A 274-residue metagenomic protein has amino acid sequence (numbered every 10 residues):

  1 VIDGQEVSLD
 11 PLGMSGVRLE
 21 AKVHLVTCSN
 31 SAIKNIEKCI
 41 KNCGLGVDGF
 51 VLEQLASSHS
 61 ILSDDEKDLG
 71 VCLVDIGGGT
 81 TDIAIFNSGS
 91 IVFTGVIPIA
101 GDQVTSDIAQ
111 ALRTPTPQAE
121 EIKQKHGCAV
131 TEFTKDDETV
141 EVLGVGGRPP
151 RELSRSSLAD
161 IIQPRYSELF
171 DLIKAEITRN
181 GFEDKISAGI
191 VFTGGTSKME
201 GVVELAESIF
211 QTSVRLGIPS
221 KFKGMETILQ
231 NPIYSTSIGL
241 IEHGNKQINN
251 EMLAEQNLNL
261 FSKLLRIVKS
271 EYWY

Functional and structural regions predicted by a protein language model:
V1-L73, S90, G101, T114-I161 (+4 more regions): Nucleotide/phosphate-binding catalytic cleft detector across ATP-hydrolyzing and phosphate-transferring enzymes
C28, C128-V130, K185-I209: Glycine-rich phosphate-binding loops at beta-strand->alpha-helix junctions
K41, L62, D75, E168 (+3 more regions): Extended, folded domain segments that form the structural surfaces/walls around functional sites
L73-T80, F86-G89, P98-D102, G194-M199: A short acidic Gly-Thr/Ser loop motif
T94-V96: Residue-level detector of high-confidence beta-strand sites
F170, K174-G189: Phosphate/pyrophosphate-binding loops at sites that engage ATP/ADP/AMP, CoA/4′-phosphopantetheine, polyphosphate
I173, F192, L240: Hydrophobic, well-ordered secondary-structure elements that form the walls of internal hydrophobic environments
